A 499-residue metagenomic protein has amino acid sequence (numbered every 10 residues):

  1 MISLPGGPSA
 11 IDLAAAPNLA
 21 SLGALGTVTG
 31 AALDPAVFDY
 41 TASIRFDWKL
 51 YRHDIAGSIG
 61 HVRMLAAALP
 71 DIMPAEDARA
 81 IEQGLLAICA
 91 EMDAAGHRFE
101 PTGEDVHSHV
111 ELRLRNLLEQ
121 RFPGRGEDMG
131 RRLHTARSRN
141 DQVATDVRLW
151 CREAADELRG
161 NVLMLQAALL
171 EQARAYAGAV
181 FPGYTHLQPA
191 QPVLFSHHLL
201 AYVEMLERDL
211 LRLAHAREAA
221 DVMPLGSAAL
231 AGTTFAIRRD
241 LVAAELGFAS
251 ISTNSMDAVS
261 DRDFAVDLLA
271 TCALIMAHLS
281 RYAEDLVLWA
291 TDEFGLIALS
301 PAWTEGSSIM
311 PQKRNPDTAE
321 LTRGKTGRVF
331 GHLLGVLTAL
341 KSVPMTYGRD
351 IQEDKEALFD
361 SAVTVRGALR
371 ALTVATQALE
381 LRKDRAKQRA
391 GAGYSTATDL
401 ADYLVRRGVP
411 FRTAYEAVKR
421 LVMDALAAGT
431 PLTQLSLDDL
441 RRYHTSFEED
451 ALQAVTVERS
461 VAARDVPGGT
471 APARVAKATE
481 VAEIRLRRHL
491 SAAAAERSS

Functional and structural regions predicted by a protein language model:
I2-G232, I237-A243, W303-G306, D317 (+4 more regions): A helix-coil-helix interface module used to build multimeric assemblies and to scaffold catalytic/cofactor sites
I2-G57, V106, G124-M129, M310-S499: Glycine-rich cofactor/substrate-binding loops
H61, L65, G84-E91, R113 (+19 more regions): Generic, well-ordered alpha-helical scaffold segments in large soluble proteins
L65, Q142-L149, T185-L187, S255-D263 (+3 more regions): A short small-residue
R139, S252-M256, G393: A structural signal for small-residue-enriched, beta-sheet-centric alpha/beta enzyme cores and oligomeric scaffold folds
R148, R152-R159, L163, S196 (+10 more regions): Short amphipathic alpha-helical segments with heptad-repeat character
A175, R212-H215, A219, F248-S252 (+7 more regions): Conserved helix-loop functional segments at active or binding sites
L246-T338: Acidic, glycine-rich loop-and-beta core segments that form the ion-binding/anion-interacting portion of active sites
